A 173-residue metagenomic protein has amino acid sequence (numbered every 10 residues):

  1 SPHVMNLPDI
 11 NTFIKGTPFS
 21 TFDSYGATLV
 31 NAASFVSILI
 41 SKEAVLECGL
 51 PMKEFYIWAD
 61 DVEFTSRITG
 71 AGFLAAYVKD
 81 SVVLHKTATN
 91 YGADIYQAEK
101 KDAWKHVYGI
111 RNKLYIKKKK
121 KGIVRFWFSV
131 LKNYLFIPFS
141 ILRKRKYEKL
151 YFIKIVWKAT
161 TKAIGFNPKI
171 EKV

Functional and structural regions predicted by a protein language model:
S1-L50: Acidic/His-rich active-site region of diverse nucleotide-sugar glycosyltransferases
T21-S41, A93-Y134: Extended, non-globular alpha-helical segments
I38-L50, E54-S81: A short, conserved alpha-helix in the catalytic core of glycosyltransferases
E47-C48, K86, I116: Residues that scaffold the ATP/ADP-binding catalytic core of kinase and kinase-like folds
V62-E63, W104-R111, K154, K158: A structural signal for well-ordered alpha-helical segments within the folded catalytic domains of diverse enzymes
L74, V78-A98: Active-site donor/metal-binding and catalytic loop motifs of nucleotide-sugar-dependent glycosylation enzymes
G122-V173: Non-catalytic, C-terminal membrane-associated alpha-helical segments of glycosyltransferases
